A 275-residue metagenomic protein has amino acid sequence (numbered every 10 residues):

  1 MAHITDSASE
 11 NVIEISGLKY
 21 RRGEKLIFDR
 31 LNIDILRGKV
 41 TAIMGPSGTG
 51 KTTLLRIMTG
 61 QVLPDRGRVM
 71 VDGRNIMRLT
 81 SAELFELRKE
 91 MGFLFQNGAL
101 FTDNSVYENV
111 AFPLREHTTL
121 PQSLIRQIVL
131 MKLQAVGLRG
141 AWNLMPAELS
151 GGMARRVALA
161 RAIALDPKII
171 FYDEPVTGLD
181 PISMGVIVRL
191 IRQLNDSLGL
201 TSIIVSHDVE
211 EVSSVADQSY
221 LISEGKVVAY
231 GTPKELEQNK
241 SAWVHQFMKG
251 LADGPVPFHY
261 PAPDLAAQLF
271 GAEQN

Functional and structural regions predicted by a protein language model:
M44-P46: The feature captures the beta-strand-to-loop junction immediately N-terminal to the Walker
T59: Helix-to-loop junction immediately C-terminal to a conserved catalytic motif
R74-N75, Q122-G140: Conserved ABC ATPase "signature" region
M145-L149, M153: Conserved ABC ATPase signature
A164-K168: A short, proline-enriched helix->beta-strand linker immediately N-terminal to the Walker B motif in ABC-type P-loop
I170-D173: Catalytic Walker B motif of ABC-type/P-loop ATPase nucleotide-binding domains
